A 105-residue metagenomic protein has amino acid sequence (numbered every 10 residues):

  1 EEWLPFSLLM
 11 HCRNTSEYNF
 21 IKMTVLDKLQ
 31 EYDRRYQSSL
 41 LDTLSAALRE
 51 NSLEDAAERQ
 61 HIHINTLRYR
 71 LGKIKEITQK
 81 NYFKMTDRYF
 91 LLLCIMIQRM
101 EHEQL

Functional and structural regions predicted by a protein language model:
E1-L105: Cytosolic nucleotide-utilizing catalytic cores of signal-transduction proteins
